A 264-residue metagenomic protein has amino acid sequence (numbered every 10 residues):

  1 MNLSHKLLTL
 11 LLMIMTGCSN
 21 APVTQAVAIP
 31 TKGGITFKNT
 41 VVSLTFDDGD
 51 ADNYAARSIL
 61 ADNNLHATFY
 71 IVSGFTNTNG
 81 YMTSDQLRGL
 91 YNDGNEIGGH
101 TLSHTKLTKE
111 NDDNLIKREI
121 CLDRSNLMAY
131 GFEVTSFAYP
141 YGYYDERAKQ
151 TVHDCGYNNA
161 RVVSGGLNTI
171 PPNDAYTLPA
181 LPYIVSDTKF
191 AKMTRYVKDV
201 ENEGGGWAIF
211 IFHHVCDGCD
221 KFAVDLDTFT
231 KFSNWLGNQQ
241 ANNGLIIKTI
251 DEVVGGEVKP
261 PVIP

Functional and structural regions predicted by a protein language model:
N2-L10: Sec-dependent signal peptide recognition, specifically the positively charged N-region followed immediately by
T16-G17: C-terminal motif of bacterial Sec signal peptides marking the signal peptidase cleavage site
T24-Y54: Boundary/entry segment of secreted carbohydrate-active catalytic domains
Q25-T36, T68, N77, M128 (+4 more regions): C-terminal domain-boundary segment and adjacent tail
V42, A61-N158, S164-P182, G205-D217 (+1 more regions): Metal-dependent polysaccharide deacetylase catalytic core of the NodB/CE4 family, i.e., the active-site-bearing domain
D48-A51, T78-G89, D225-T230: Aromatic- and glycine-enriched glycan-recognition loops and surfaces that form the carbohydrate-binding subsites
D113-R118, D187-F190, A223-L226, T230: Non-membrane alpha-helical structural segments and their capping/turn regions in soluble enzymes
V185-K198: A Trp-anchored, charged/polar loop motif used as the substrate-binding/catalytic surface of acyl/ester-handling
